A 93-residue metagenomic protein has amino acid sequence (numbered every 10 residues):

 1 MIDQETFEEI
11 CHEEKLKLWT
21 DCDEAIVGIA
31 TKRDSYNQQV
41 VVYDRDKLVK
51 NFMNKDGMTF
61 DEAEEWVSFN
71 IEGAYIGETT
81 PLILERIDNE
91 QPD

Functional and structural regions predicted by a protein language model:
I2-D93: C-terminal alpha-helical interaction appendages
